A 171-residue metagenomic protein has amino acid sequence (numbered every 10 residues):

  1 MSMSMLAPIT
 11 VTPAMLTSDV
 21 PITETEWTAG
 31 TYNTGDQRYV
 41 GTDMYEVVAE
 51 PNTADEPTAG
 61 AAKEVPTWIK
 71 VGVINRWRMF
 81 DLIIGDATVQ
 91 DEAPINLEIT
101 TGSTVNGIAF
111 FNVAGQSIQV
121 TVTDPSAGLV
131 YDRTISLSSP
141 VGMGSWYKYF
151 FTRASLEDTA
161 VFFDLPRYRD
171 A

Functional and structural regions predicted by a protein language model:
M1, V11, V40, V73-A171: Aromatic, loop-rich ligand-recognition surfaces of beta-strand-rich domains
M1-D86: Tryptophan-rich substrate-binding surfaces of secreted polymer-degrading and adhesive proteins
